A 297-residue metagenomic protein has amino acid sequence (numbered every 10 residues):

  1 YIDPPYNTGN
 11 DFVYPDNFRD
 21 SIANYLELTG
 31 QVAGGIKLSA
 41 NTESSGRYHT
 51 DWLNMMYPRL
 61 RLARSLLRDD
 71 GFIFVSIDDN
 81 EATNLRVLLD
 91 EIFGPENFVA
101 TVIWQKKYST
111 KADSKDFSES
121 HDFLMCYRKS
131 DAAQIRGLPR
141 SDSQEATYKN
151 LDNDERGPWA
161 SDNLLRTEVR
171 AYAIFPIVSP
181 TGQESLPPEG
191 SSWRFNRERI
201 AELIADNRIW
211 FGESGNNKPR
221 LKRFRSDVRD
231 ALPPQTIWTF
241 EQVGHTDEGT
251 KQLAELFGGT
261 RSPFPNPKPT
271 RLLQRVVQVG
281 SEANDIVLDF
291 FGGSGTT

Functional and structural regions predicted by a protein language model:
Y1-I286: Class I S-adenosyl-L-methionine
R59, T296-T297: Conserved sugar-transfer catalytic core signal across GT-A, GT-B, and GT-C glycosyltransferases
F291-G295: Class I SAM-dependent methyltransferase "Motif I" SAM/SAH-binding loop
